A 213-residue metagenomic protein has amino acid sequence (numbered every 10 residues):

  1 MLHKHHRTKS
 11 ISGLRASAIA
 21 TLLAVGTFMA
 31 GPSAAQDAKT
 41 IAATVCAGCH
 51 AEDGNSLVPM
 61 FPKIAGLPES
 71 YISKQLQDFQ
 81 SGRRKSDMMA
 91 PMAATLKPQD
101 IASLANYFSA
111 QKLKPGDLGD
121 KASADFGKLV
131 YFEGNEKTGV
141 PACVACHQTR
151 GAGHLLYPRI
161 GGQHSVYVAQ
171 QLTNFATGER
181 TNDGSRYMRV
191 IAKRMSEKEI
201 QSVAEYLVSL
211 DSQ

Functional and structural regions predicted by a protein language model:
M1-G13: N-terminal secretory signal peptides that target proteins for export/translocation
S17-F28: Bacterial N-terminal signal peptides
M29-A43, N55-M60, A110-K137, P158: Electrostatic cytochrome c docking/interface patches
Q36-A47, E69-K74, F132-V144, H154 (+1 more regions): Sequence context surrounding c-type heme c attachment/ligation sites in exported
A42-K74, D78: N-terminal targeting signals for Sec/Tat export/insertion, comprising classic cleavable signal peptides
C46-E52, L104, V140-R150, V203: The canonical Cys-X-X-Cys-His
L57-K63, F79-A122, H154-R159, G178-L210: Axial heme c-ligation environment in periplasmic c-type cytochrome domains
